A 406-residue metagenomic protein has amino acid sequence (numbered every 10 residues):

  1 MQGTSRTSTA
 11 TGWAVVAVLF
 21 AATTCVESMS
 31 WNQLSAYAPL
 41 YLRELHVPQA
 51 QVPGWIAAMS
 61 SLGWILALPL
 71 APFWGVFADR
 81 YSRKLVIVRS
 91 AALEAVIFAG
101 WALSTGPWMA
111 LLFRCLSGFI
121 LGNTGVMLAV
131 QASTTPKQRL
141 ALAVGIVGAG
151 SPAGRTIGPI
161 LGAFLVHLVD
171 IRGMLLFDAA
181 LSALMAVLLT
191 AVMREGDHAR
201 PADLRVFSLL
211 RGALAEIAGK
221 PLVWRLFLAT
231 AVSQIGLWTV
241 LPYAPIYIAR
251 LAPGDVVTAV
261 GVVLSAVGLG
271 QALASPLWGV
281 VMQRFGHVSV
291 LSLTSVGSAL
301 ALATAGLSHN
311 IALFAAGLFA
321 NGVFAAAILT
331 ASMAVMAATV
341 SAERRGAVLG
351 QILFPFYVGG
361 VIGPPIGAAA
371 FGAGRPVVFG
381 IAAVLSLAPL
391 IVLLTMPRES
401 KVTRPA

Functional and structural regions predicted by a protein language model:
Q2-A14, E195-F227, A406: Juxtamembrane intracellular "pre-TM" segments in multi-pass secondary transporters
A10-L40, E44, K220-T239, F319: Pair of pore-lining "gating" transmembrane helices in MFS-fold secondary transporters
Y37-P53, Y243-T258: Short amphipathic helix-loop junctions that connect adjacent transmembrane helices in Major Facilitator Superfamily/SLC
A58-W74, S265-L277: Central cavity-lining transmembrane alpha-helices of secondary-active solute carriers, predominantly the Major
L68-T105, M282-F285: Conserved MFS/SLC helix-loop-helix module at the cytosolic interface between two early adjacent transmembrane helices
L85-G100, A179, S289-A303: Structural signature of the two symmetry-related core transmembrane helices
M109-G122, L313-A327: Hydrophobic core of transmembrane alpha-helices in multi-pass small-molecule transporters, especially MFS/SLC-type
F113-P152, A334-V335: Cytoplasmic helix-loop-helix junction between adjacent transmembrane helices in 12-TM secondary transporters
